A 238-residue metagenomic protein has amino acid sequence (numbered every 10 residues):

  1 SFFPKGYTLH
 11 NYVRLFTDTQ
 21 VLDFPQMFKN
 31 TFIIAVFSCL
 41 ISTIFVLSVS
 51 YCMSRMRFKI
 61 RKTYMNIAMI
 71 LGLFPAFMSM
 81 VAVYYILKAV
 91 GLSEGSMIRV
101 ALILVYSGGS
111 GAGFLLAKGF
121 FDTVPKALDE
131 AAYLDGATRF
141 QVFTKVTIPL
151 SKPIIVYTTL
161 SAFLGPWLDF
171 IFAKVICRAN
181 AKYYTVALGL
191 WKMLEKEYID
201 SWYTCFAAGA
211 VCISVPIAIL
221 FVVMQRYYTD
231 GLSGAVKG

Functional and structural regions predicted by a protein language model:
S1-G238: A structural signal for multi-pass alpha-helical bundles of membrane permease subunits that mediate small-molecule
